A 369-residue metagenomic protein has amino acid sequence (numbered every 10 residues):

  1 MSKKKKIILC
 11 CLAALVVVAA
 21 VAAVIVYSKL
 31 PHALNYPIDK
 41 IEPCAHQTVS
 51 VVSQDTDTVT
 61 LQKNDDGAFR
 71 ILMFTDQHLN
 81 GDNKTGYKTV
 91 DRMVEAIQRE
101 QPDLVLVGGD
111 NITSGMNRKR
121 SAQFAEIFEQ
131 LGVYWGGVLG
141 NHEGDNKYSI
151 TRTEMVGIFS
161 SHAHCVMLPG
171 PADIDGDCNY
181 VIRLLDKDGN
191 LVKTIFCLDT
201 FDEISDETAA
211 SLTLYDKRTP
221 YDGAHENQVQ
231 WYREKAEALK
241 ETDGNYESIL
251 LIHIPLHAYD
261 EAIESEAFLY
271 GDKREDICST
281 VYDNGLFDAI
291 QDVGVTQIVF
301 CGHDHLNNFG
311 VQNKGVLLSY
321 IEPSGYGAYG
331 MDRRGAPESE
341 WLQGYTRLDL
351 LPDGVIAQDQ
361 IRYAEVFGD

Functional and structural regions predicted by a protein language model:
M1-V18: N-terminal Sec-pathway targeting helices
I25-V51, V59, V181-G189, L286-V293 (+1 more regions): Binuclear metal-dependent phosphoesterase catalytic core
L30-Q123: N-terminal active-site segment of His-dependent metallophosphoesterases
L34-V59, Q123-D243, Q343-L351: Extended active-site neighborhood of metal-dependent phosphoesterases/phosphodiesterases
E42-T48, L72-V90, I112-K119, N146 (+4 more regions): Acidic/histidine-rich helix-loop elements that form or flank divalent-metal/phosphate-binding sites at the catalytic
N80-N83, T113-M116, G137-S149, E203-D206 (+4 more regions): Active-site environment of divalent metal-dependent phosphoester hydrolases
K84-Y87, G109-I127, G144-H164, A262 (+1 more regions): Metal-dependent catalytic neighborhoods of phosphoester/phosphodiester hydrolases
Q101-D103, T194-C197, S211-H305: His/acidic metal-ligating clusters that form di-metal
